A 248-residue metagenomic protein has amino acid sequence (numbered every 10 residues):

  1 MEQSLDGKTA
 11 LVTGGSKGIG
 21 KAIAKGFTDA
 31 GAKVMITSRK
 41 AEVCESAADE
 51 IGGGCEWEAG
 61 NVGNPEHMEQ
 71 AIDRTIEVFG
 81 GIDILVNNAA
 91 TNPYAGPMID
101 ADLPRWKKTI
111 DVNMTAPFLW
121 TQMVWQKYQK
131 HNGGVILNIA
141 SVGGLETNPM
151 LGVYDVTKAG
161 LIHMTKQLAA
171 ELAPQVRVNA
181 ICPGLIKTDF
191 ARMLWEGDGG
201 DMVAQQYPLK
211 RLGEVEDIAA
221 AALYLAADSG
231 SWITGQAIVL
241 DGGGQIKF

Functional and structural regions predicted by a protein language model:
S16-K17: Conserved glycine-rich cofactor-binding loop
N92-A95, E146, L223, T234-F248: Short C-terminal tail/terminal secondary-structure segment of NAD(P)H-dependent dehydrogenase/reductase domains
G96-M98, D102-I110, A191, V203: Substrate-binding pocket helix/loop in short-chain dehydrogenase/reductase
T121, T157, T165: Active-site helix of classical SDR
Q126, A169-P174, S231: Alpha-helical segment proximal to the catalytic Tyr-Lys
S141: Residue(s) in the substrate-gating loop at a strand-loop-helix junction that position the organic substrate next
A180-P183, D201-S229, I233, L240-G242: C-terminal helical subdomain
